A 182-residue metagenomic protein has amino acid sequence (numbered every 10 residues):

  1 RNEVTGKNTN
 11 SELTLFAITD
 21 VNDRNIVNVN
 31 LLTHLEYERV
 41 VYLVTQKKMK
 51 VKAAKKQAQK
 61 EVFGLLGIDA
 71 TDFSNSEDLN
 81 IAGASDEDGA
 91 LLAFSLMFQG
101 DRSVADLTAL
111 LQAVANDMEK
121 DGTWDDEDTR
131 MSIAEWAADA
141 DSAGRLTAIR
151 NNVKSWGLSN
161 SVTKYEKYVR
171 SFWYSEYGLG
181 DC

Functional and structural regions predicted by a protein language model:
R1-C182: Feature for extracytoplasmic/surface-facing segments of secreted or surface-associated proteins, emphasizing
